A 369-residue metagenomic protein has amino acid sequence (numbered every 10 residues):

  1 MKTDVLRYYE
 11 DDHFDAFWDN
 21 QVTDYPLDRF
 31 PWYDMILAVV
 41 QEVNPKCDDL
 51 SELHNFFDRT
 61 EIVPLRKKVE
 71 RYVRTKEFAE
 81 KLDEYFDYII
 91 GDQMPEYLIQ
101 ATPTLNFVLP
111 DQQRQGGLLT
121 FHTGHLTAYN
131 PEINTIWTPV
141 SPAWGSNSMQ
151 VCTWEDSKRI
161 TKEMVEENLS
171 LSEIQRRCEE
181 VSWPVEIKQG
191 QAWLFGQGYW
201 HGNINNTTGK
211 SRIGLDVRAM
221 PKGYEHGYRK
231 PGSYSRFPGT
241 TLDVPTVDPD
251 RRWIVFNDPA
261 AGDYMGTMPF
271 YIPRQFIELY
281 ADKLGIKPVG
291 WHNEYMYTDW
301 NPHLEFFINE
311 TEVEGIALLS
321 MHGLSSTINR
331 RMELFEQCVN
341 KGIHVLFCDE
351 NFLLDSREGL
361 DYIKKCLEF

Functional and structural regions predicted by a protein language model:
M1-E96: N-terminal auxiliary "cap/dimerization" subdomain that precedes the catalytic jelly-roll/cupin core of mononuclear
I89-T120, T127: Short N-terminal edge-element motif at the start of the domain
P110-Q112, L126, P142-W144, D156-S157 (+4 more regions): Short, solvent-exposed loop/turn segments at secondary-structure junctions
G116-V185: Catalytic core of non-heme Fe(II) oxygenases with the double-stranded beta-helix
E186-W200: Conserved metal-binding segment of the jelly-roll/cupin
I204-P249: Non-heme Fe(II)/2-oxoglutarate
D250-F369: Short, structured surface patches at the beginning of a domain
